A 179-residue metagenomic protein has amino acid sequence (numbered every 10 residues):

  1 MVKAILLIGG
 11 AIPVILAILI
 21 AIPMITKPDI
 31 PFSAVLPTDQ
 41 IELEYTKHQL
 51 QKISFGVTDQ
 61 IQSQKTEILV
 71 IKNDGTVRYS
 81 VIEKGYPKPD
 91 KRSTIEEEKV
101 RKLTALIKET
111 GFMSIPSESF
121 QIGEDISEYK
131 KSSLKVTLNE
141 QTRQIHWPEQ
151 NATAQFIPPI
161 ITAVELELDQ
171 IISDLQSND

Functional and structural regions predicted by a protein language model:
V2-I61, S119-D179: Short, well-ordered, aromatic-rich surface patches in folded extracellular/luminal domains
Q60-K72: Short, solvent-exposed loop/hinge segments that bridge or flank secondary-structure elements
Q64-T66, K88, Y129-K131: Short beta-strand-initiation
E67, P89-S93, Q141-I145: Short beta-strand segments
L69-V70, S93-I95, V136: Short, exposed beta-strand/loop patches in secreted or surface proteins that constitute
N73-V77: Structural signal for glycine-centered tight turns and loop->strand junctions in beta-sheet-rich domains
S80-I115: A short-motif feature that recognizes glycine-rich, charge-decorated loops that bind or process nucleotide phosphates
